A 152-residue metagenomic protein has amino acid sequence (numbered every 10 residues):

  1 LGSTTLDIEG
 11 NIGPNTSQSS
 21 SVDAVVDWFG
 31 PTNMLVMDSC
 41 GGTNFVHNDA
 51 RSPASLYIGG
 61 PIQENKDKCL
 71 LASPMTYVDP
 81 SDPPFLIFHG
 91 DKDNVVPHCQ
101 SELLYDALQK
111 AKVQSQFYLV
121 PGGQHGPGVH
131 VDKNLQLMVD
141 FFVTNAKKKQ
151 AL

Functional and structural regions predicted by a protein language model:
L1-G41: Primarily recognizes the serine-hydrolase "nucleophile elbow" in alpha/beta-hydrolase and SGNH/GDSL folds
G2, V36-Y77, P83, K110: Mobile cap/lid helix-loop segments that gate and shape the active-site cleft of serine hydrolases
V26-F29, F88, V120-P121: Alpha/beta-hydrolase-fold catalytic nucleophile elbow
N33-M34, K92-V96, P127: Acidic catalytic loop of the alpha/beta-hydrolase fold
P74, P83, P97-A107: Short alpha-helix in the alpha/beta-hydrolase fold that links the catalytic acid
S81, L86-H89, D93: Short beta-strand/loop motif that positions the catalytic acidic residue of the alpha/beta-hydrolase fold
G123-D132: Catalytic histidine-centered segment of alpha/beta-hydrolase-like enzymes
D132-L152: Catalytic active-site module of serine/aspartate enzymes centered on a nucleophile-bearing elbow/loop
